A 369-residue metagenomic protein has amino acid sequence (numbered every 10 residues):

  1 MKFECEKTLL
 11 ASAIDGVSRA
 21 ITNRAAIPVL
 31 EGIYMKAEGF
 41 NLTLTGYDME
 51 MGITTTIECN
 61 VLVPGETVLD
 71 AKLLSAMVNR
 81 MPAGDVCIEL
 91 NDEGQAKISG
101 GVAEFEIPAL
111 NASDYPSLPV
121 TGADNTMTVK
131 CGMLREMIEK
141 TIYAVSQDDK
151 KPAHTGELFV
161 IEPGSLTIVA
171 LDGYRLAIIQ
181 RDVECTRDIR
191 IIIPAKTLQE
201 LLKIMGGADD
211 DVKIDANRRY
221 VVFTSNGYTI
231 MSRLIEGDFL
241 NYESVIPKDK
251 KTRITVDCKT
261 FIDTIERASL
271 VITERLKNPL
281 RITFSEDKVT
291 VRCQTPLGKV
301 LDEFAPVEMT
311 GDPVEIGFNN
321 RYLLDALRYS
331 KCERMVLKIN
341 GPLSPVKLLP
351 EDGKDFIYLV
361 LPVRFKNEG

Functional and structural regions predicted by a protein language model:
M1-G369: Structural preference for solvent-exposed beta-strand-turn elements and adjacent flexible terminal/loop segments within
